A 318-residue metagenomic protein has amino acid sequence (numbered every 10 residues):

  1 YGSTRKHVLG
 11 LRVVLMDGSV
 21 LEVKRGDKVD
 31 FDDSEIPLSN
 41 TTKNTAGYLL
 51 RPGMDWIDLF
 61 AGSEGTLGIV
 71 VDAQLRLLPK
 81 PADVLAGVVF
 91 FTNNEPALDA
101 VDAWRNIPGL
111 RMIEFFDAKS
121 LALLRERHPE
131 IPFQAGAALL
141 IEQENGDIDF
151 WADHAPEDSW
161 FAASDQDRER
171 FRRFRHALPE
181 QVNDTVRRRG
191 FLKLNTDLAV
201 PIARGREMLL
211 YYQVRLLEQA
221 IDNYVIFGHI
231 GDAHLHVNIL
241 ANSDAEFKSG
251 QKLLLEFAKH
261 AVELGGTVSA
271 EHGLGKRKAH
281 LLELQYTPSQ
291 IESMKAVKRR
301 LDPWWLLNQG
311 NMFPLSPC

Functional and structural regions predicted by a protein language model:
Y1-I107: FAD-binding subdomain of flavoenzyme oxidoreductases
G26, A118, G273-L274: Short, ordered loop/turn segments at secondary-structure junctions
L59-G62, L198, G228, S269-A270 (+2 more regions): Short conserved micro-motifs on helix faces and helix-strand junctions that flank and scaffold key functional residues
A61-S63, I69-E256, H260, L264: C-terminal substrate-recognition/cap domain of FAD-linked oxidoreductases
R170, L274-A279: Short, highly charged C-terminal tails/helix-capping segments
N238-A245, R277, L281-Q285: Conserved PLP-binding active-site segment of the aspartate aminotransferase-like
T267-L274, Q309-M312: Short acidic/histidine-rich active-site segments
A279-C318: Activity-critical C-terminal alpha-helical subdomain
